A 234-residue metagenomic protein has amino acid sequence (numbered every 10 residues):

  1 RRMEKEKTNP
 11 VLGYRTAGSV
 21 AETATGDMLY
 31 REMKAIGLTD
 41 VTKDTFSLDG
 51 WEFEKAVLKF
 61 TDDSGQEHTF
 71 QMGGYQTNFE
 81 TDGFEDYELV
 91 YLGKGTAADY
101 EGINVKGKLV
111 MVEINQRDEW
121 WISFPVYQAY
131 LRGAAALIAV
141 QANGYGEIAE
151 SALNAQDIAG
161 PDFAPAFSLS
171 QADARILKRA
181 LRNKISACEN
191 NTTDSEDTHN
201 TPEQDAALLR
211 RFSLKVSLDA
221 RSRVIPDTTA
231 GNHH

Functional and structural regions predicted by a protein language model:
R1-E4, M33, G37, I138-Q141 (+1 more regions): Structural signal for hydrophobic packing residues in well-ordered secondary-structure cores of soluble enzyme domains
R2-L109, Q116, T229-H234: Noncatalytic luminal/extracellular "stalk/propeptide" segments of secretory-pathway proteins
V20-E32, F124, Q128, G133 (+2 more regions): Extracytoplasmic/secreted proteins, especially bacterial periplasmic and envelope-associated proteins
K43, V112, A139, V216-L218: General beta-strand structural signal in soluble alpha/beta enzymes
D49-L58, I138-D157: BRCT (BRCA1 C-terminal) domain core and associated BRCT-interaction motifs
T69-G102, Q156-H234: Soluble metallo-hydrolase cores and metallopeptidase-like ectodomains found primarily in the secretory/periplasmic
A97-G146: A conserved hydrophobic secondary-structure block that centers on an alpha-helix together with its immediately flanking
E119-I122, V126, G146-Q156, I225-N232: Active-site-adjacent substrate-recognition loops and nearby beta-strands within hydrolase catalytic domains
